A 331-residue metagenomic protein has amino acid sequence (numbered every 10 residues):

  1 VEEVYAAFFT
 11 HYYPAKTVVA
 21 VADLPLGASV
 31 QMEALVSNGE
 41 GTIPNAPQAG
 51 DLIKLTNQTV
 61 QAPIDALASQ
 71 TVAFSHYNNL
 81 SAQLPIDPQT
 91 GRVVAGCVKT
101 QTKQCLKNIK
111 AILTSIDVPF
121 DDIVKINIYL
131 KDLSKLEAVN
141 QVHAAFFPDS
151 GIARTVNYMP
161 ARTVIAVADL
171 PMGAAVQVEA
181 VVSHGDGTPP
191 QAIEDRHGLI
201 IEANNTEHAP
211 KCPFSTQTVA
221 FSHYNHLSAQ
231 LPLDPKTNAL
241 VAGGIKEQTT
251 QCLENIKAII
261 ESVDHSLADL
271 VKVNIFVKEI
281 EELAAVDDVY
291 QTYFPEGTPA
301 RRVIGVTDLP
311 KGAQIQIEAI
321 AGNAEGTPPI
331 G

Functional and structural regions predicted by a protein language model:
V1-K107, A111-K125, L130-E254, A258-V271 (+1 more regions): N-terminal presequence-like segments and the immediate start of the first folded domain
